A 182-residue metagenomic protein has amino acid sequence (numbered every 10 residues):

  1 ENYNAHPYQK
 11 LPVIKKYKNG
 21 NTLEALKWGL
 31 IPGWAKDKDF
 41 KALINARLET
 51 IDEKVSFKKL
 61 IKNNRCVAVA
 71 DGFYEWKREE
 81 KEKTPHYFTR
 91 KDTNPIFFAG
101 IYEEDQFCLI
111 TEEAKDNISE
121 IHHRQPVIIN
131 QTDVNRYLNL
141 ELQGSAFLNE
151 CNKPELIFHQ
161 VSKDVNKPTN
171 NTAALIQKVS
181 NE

Functional and structural regions predicted by a protein language model:
E1-E182: Short linear sequence motif anchored by a di-proline
